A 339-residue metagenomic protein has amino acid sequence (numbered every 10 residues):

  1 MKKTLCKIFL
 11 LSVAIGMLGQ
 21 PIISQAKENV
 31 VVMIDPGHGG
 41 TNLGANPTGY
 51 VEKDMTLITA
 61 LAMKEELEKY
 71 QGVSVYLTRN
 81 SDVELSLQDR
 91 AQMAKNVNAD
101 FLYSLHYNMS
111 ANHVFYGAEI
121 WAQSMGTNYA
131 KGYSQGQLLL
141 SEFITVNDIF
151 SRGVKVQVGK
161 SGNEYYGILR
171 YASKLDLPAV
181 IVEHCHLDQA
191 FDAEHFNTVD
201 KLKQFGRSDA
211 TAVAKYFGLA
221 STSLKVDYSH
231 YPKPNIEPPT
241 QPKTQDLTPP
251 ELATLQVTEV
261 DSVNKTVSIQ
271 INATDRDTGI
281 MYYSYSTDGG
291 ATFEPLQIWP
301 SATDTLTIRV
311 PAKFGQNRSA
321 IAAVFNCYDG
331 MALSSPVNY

Functional and structural regions predicted by a protein language model:
M1-F9: Bacterial N-terminal signal peptides that target proteins for export
I8-G19: Bacterial N-terminal signal peptides
Q20-E28: Sec-dependent signal peptide cleavage junction
E28-V31, D54-E251: Active-site-proximal helix/loop segments of hydrolytic enzymes
N29-T48, Y103: Catalytic-core environment of secreted peptidases
G44-I58: Glycine- and acidic-residue-enriched helix-capping/strand-helix junction motifs
T248, Q256-Y339: Long, low-complexity serine/threonine/glycine- and acidic-rich segments characteristic of extracellular
